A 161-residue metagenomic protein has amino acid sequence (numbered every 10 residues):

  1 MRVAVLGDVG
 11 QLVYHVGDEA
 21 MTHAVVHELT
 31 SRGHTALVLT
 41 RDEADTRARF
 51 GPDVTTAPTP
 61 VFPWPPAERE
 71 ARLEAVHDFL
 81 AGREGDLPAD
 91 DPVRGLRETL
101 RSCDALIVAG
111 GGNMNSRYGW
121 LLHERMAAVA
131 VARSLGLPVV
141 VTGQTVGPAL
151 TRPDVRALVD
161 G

Functional and structural regions predicted by a protein language model:
M1-P148: Aromatic- and Gly/Pro-rich donor/ligand-binding loops that form nucleotide- or phosphate-bearing donor binding pockets
E98-T99, L158-G161: Structural alpha-helical scaffold elements that stabilize or flank donor/cofactor-binding regions in carbohydrate
Q144-V159: Nucleotide-sugar donor phosphate/pyrophosphate-binding loop at the beta->alpha transition of glycosyltransferases
